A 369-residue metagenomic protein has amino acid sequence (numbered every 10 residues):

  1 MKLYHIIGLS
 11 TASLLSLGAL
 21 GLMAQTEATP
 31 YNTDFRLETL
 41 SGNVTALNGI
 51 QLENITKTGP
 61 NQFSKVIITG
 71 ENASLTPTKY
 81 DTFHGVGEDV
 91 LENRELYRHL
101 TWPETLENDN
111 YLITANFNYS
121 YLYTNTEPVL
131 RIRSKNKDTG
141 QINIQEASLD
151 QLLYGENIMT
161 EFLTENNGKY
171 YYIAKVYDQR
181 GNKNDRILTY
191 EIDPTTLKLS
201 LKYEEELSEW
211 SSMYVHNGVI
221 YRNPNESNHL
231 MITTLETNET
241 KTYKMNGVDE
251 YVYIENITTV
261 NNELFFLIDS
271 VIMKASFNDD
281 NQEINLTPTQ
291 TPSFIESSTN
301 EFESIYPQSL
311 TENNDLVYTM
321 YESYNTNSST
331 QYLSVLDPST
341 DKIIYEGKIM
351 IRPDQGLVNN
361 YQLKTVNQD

Functional and structural regions predicted by a protein language model:
K2-L149: N-terminal "mature head" segments of proteins
E38-P77, W102-T126, E161-N182, Y214-N225 (+4 more regions): Short beta-strand elements that form the blades of beta-propeller/WD-repeat-like and other beta-sheet-rich scaffold
I68-T82, N125-R131, I142, D185-I187 (+6 more regions): Repetitive beta-architecture junctions, highlighting loop-to-beta-strand starts across blade-like repeats
T76-R94, Q141-D150, L199-E205, K241-G247 (+2 more regions): Beta-propeller fold detector
G85-Y221: Long, acidic/polar, low-complexity amphipathic helices and coiled-coil-like
L96-N108, Q151-T164, L201-V219, M245-N261 (+2 more regions): Repeated scaffold domains used in trafficking and secretory/extracellular systems, primarily beta-propellers
H229-D341: Intrinsically disordered, low-complexity segments enriched in Gly and acidic/Ser/Thr residues that form flexible
S323-D369: Short hairpin/turn module used for nucleic-acid contact or packing/dimerization
